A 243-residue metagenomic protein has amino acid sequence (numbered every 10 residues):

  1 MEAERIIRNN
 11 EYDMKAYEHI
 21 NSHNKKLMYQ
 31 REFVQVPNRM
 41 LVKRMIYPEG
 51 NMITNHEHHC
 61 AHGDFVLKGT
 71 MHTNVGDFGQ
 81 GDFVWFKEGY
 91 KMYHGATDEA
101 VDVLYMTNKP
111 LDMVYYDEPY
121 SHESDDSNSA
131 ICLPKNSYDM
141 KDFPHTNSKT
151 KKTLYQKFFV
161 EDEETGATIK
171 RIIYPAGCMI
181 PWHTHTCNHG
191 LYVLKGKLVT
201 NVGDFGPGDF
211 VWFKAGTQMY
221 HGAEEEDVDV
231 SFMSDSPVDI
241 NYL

Functional and structural regions predicted by a protein language model:
M1-R39, V114-G166: A short, N-terminal "cap"/entry segment at the start of jelly-roll beta-barrel domains of the cupin/DSBH fold
K26-R31, V36-E57, H72, G76-Q80 (+4 more regions): Conserved short histidine dyad/triad with adjacent acidic residue
P48-G50, M106-N108, I173-G177, V199 (+1 more regions): Solvent-exposed residues in well-ordered beta-strands and their adjoining turns, especially edge/terminal strands
H58-T73, C178, H185-N201: Glycine- and acidic-residue-biased ligand/ion/polar-headgroup-sensing regions
H62, E99, Y155, H189 (+1 more regions): Residues that flank catalytic or metal-binding motifs in active/ligand-binding sites
D77, E88-D117, D204, A215-L243: Ligand-binding loop in jelly-roll beta-barrel domains
